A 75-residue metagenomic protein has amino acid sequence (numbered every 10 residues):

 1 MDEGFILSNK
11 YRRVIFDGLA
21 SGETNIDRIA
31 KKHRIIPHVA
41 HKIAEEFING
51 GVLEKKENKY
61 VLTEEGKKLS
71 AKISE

Functional and structural regions predicted by a protein language model:
M1, S74-E75: Short intrinsically disordered terminal tails
M1-I15: Short alpha-helical segments that sit at the start of domains
L7-S8, I35, L62: Alpha-helical hairpin
A20-N25: Short capping segments at the starts of secondary-structure elements
R28-K32: A short acidic, leucine-rich amphipathic alpha-helix
R34-I48: Short amphipathic alpha-helical interaction segments
I48-N58: A short, conserved structural fragment
K59-I73: Basic, amphipathic "hinge/linker" alpha-helix immediately C-terminal to the N-terminal HTH DNA-binding motif
